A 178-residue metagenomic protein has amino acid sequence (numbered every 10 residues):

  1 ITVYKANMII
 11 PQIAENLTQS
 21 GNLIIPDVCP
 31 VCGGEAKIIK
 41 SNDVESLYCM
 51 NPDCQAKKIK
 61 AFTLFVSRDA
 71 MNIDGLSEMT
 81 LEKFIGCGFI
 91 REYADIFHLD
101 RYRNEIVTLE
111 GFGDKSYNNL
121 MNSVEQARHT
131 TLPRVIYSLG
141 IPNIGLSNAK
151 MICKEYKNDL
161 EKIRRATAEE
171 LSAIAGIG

Functional and structural regions predicted by a protein language model:
I1-T2, C29: Duplex nucleic acid-engaging cores and interfaces of nucleic-acid transaction enzymes
V3-N7: Short, surface-exposed secondary-structure boundary micro-motifs
M8-G178: Accessory alpha-helical DNA-binding modules that contact the DNA backbone or grooves
